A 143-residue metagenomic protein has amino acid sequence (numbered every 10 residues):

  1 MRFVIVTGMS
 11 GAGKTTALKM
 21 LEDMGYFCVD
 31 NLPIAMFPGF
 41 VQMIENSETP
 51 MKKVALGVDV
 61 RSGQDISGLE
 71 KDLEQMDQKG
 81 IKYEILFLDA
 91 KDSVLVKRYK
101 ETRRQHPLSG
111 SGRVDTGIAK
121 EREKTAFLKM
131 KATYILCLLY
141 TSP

Functional and structural regions predicted by a protein language model:
V6: Hydrophobic anchor at the beta1->P-loop junction of P-loop NTPases
M9: P-loop (Walker A) phosphate-binding loop of NTP-binding proteins
G13: Conserved glycine(s) of the Walker
D23-D30: Post-Walker A helix-loop "phosphate-sensing" segment adjacent to the P-loop in P-loop NTPases
D30, F40-L73: Conserved nucleotide-sensing/catalytic segment adjacent to the nucleotide-binding pocket in NTP-handling enzymes
I81-Y99, L136: Conserved phosphate-donor/acceptor-positioning beta-strand/loop module used by diverse small-molecule
Y140-P143: Conserved small/polar residues in nucleotide/adenosyl-binding loops
